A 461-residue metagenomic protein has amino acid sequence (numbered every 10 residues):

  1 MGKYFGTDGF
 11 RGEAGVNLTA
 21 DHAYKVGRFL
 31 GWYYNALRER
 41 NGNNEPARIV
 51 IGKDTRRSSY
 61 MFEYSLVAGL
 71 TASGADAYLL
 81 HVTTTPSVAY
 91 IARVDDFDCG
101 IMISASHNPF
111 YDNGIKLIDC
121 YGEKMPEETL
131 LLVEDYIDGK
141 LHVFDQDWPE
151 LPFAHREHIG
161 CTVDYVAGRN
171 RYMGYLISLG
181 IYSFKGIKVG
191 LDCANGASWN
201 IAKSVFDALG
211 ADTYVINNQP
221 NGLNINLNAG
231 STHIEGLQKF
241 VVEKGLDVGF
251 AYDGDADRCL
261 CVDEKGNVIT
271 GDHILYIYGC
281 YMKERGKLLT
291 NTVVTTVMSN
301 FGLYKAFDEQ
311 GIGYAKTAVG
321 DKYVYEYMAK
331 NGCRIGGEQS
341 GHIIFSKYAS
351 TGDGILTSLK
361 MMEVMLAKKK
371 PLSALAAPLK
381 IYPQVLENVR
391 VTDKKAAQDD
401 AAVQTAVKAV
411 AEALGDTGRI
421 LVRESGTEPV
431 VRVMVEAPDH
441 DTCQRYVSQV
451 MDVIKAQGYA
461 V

Functional and structural regions predicted by a protein language model:
M1-A68, A72-S73, T162-I187, K395-A396: An N-terminal, well-structured beta->alpha segment
F5-G6, I51, A77-V82, M102-I103 (+8 more regions): General beta-strand structural signal in soluble alpha/beta enzymes
E13, N113-V242: Gly/Ser/Thr-enriched, mixed-charge loops and adjacent short helices that form phosphate/oxyanion-binding elements
A36, R40, R48-D112, S204-V262: N-terminal small/polar loop signature for handling phosphorylated ligands or for N-terminal nucleophile
P126, V215, N267-G286, G354-V364 (+1 more regions): Gly/Ser/Thr-rich active-site loops/lids in small-molecule metabolic enzymes that frequently grip phosphoryl groups
L131-M173, S178, E264-G337, I344-F345: Proline/glycine-rich low-complexity loops and linkers
V248, R285-V461: Phosphate-binding and adjacent anionic-ligand microenvironments
